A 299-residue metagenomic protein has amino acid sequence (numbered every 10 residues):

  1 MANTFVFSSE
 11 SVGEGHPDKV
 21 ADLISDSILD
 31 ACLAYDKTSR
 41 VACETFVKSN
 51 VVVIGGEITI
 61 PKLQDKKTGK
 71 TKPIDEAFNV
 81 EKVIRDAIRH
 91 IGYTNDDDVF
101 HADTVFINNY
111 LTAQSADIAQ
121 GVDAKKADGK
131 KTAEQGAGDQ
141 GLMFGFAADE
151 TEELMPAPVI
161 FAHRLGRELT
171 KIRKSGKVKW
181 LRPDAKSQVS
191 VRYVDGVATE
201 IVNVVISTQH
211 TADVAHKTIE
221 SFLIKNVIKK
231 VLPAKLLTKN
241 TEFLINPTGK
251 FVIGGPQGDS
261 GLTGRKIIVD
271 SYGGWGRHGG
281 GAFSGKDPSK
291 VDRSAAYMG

Functional and structural regions predicted by a protein language model:
M1-A42: N-terminal, positively charged regions that mediate nucleic acid binding
A2, K48-N50, T59, A148-D149 (+1 more regions): Short connector loops/turns at beta-strand edges and beta->alpha or beta->beta junctions
S8-S11, K82, A87-I253: Glycine-rich, mobile lid/loop segments that gate access to catalytic sites or pores
G13, I58-I74, A148-E153, Q209-V214 (+1 more regions): A generic structural motif
C43-Q64: Short, charge-patterned binding micro-sites
I60, I228, L262-G299: Conserved mixed alpha/beta catalytic, RNA-binding, or beta-rich assembly cores of soluble enzyme, regulatory
L63, T248-I267: Short glycine/threonine-rich loop-to-helix capping motif typified by GTGT followed within a few residues by an Asp-Pro
